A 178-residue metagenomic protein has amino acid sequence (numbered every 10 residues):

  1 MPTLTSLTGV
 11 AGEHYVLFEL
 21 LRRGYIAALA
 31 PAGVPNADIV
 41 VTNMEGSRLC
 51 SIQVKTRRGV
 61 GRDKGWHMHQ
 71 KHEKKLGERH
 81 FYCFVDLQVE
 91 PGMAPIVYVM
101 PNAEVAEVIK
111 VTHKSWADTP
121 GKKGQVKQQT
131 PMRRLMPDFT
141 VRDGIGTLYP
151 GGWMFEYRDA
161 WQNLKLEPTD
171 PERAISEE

Functional and structural regions predicted by a protein language model:
M1-P35, V40-E178: Mixed-charge (Asp/Glu-Lys/Arg
